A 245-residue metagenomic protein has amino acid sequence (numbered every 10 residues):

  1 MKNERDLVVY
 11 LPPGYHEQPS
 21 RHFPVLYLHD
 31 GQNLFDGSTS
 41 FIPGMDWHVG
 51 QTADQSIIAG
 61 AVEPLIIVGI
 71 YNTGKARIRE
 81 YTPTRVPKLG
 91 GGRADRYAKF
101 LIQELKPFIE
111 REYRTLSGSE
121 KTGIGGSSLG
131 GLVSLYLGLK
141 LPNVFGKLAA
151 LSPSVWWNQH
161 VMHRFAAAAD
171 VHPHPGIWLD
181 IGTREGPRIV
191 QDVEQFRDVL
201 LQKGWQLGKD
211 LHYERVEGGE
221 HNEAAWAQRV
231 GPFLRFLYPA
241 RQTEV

Functional and structural regions predicted by a protein language model:
M1-V245: Non-catalytic cap/lid and distal C-terminal segments of serine-dependent acyl enzymes
